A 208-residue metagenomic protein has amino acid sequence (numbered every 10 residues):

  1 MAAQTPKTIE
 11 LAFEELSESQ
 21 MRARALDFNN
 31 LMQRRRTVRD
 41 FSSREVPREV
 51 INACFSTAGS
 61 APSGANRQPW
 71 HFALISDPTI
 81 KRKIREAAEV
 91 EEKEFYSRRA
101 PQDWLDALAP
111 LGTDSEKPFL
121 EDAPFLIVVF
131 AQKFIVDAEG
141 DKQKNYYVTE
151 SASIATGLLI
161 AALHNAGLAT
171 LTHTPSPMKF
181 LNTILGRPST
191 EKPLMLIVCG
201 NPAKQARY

Functional and structural regions predicted by a protein language model:
A2, Q68, L74-A152: Glycine/small-residue-rich phosphate/adenosyl-binding loop
A2-R24, D114, M195-Y208: C-terminal helix-cap and adjacent tail motif
K7-E14, D27-R44: Generic N-terminal amphipathic, Lys/Arg-enriched alpha-helix
L31, L126-V128, L196-V198: Conserved hydrophobic/aromatic beta-strand scaffold that supports enzyme active sites
R35, C54-G59, I127, K133-I184: Small-aliphatic-rich amphipathic alpha-helix that forms the alpha element of a beta-alpha
P47: Conserved, non-catalytic sequence blocks in retroelement Pol enzymes and Pol-derived host proteins
G59-N66: Glycine-rich phosphate/pyrophosphate-binding beta-alpha loops
E92-A100, L185-Y208: A glycine-rich helix N-cap at a beta->alpha junction
